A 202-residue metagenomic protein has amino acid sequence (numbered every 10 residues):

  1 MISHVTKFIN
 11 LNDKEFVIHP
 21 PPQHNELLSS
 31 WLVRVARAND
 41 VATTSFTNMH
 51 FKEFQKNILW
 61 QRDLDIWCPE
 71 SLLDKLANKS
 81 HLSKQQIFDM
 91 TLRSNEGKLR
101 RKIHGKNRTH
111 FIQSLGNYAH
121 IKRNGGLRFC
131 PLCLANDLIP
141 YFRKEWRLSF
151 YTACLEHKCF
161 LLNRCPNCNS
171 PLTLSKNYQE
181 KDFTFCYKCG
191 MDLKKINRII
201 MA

Functional and structural regions predicted by a protein language model:
I2-G126, L134, I139-P140: A structured, charge-rich N-terminal accessory region that forms the first stable segment of a protein and links
E15, C159-A202: Domain-exit/linker segments immediately C-terminal to small folded modules
L28, P69, R123, R147 (+2 more regions): Active-site-proximal structural scaffolding
K52, R93, R147-F150, P171 (+1 more regions): Flexible domain-boundary/linker segments
W60-L64, H104, C154, K158-C159 (+2 more regions): Short alpha-helix boundary/capping motifs
G116-H120, L138-E145, F150-A153, T173-K176: Catalytic micro-motifs at enzyme active sites that drive phosphoryl/nucleotidyl and oxygen chemistry
L127-C130, L148-Y151, L162, F183: Residues immediately within or flanking Cys/His clusters that coordinate Zn2+ in small zinc-binding modules
F129-C133, A153-E156, N167, K188: Short, cysteine/histidine-rich loop/knuckle motifs that typically chelate Zn2+
